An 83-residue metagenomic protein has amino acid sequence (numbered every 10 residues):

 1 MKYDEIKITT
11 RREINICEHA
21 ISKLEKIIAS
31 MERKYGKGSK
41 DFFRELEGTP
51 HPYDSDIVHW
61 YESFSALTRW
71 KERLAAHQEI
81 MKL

Functional and structural regions predicted by a protein language model:
M1-R11, E45: Short, charge-rich amphipathic alpha-helices with coiled-coil/heptad character
Y3, I21-K23, D41: Hydrophobic alpha-helical segments, principally membrane-spanning helices and signal/leader peptides
K7, H19, G48-P50: Generic secretory/membrane-interface signal
T10-L24, I28-M31, W60-S63, L67-W70 (+1 more regions): Amphipathic alpha-helical coiled-coil segments
A29-H51: Short E/K-rich amphipathic alpha-helical oligomerization segments
F43, D54, L74-H77: A generic membrane alpha-helix/interface feature
L46-S65: Short, glycine/alanine-rich amphipathic alpha-helical segment that often forms an alpha-turn-alpha hairpin
Q78-L83: Short acidic DE-rich linear segments
